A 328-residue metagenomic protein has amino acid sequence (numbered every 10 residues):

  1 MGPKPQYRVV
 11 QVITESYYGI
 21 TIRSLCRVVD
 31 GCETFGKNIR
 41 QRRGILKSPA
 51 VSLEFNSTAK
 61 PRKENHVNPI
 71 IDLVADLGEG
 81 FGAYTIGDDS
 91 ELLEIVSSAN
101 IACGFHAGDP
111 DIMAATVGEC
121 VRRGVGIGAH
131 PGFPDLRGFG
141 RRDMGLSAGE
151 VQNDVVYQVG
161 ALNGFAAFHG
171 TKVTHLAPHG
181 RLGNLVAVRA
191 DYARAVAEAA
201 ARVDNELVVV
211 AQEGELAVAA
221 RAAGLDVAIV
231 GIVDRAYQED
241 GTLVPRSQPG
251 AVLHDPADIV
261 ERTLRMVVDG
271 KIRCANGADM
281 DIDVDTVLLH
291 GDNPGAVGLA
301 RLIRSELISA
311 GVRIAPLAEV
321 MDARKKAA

Functional and structural regions predicted by a protein language model:
D76, H130, L176, L289: Conserved, mostly hydrophobic/aromatic
E91-E94, T116-G128: Acidic (Asp/Glu)-rich catalytic clusters
A102-G104, L185, E206-E213: Catalytic beta/alpha-barrel core
R137-F168: Glycine/small-residue-rich loop that forms an oxyanion/phosphate-binding "nest" at active or ligand-binding sites
L207, G298-A328: C-terminal domain-boundary segment and adjacent tail
A219, A223-K271: Active-site rim beta-loop-alpha module in soluble metabolic enzymes
